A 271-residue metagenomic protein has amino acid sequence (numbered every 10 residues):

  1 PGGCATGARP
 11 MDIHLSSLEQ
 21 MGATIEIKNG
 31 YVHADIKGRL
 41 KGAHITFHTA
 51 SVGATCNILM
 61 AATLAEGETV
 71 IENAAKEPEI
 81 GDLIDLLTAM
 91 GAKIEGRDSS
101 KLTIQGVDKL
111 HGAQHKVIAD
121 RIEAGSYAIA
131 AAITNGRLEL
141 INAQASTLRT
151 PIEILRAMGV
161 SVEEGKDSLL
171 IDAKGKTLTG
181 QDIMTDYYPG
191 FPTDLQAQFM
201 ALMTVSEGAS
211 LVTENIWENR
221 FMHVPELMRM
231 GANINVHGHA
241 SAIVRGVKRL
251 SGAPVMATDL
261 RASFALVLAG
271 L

Functional and structural regions predicted by a protein language model:
P1-L271: Structural preference for solvent-exposed beta-strand-turn elements and adjacent flexible terminal/loop segments within
